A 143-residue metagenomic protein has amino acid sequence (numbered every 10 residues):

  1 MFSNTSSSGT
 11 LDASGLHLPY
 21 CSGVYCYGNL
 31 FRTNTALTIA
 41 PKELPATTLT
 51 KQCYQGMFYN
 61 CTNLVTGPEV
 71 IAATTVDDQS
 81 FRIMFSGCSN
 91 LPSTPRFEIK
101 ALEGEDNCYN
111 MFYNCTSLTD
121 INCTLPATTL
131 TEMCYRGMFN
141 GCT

Functional and structural regions predicted by a protein language model:
M1-T143: Negatively charged
